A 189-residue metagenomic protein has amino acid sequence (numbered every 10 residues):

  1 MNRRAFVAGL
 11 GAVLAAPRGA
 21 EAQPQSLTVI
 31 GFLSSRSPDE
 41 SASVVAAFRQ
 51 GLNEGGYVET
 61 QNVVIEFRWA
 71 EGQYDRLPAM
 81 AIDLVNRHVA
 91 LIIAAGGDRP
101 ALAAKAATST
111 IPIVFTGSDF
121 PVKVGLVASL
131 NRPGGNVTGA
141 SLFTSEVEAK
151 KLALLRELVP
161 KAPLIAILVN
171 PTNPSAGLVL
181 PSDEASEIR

Functional and structural regions predicted by a protein language model:
M1-R189: Short hydrophobic alpha-helices and adjacent helix-cap/hinge residues
